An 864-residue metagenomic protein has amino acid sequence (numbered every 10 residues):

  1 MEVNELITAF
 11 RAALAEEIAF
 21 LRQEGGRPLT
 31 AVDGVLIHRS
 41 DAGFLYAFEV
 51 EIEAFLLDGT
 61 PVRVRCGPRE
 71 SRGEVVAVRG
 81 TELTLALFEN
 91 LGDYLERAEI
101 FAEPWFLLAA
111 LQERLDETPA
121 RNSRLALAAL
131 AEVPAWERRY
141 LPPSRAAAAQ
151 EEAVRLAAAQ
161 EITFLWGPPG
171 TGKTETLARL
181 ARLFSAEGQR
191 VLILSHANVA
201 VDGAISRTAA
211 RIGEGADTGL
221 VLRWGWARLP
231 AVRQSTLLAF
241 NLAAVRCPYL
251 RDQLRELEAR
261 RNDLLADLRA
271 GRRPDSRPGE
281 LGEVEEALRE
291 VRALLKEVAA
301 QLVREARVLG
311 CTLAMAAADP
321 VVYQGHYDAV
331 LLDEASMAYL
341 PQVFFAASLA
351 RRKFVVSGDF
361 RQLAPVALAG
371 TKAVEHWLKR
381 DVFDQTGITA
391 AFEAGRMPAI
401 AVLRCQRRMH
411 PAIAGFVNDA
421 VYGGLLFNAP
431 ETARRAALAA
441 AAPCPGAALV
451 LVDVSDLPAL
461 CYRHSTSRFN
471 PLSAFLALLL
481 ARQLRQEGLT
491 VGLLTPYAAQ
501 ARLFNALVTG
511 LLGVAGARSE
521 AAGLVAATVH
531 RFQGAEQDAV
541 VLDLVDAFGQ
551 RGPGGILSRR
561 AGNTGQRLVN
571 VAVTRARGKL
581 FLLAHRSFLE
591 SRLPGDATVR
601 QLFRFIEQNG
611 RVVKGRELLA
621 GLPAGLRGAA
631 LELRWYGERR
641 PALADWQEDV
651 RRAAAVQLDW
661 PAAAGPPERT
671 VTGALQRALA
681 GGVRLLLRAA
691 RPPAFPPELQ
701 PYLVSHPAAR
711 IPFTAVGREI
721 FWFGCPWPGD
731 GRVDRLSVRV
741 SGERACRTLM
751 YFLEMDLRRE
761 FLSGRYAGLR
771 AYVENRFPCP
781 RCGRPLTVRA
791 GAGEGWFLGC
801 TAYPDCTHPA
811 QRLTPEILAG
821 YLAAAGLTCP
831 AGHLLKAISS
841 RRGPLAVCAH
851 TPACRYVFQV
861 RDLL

Functional and structural regions predicted by a protein language model:
E2-A9, A15, Q23, T30 (+6 more regions): Pre-ATPase regulatory/linker segments immediately N-terminal to the P-loop/RecA-like helicase/translocase core
E49-L56, A300, R531, P712 (+1 more regions): Short, surface-exposed secondary-structure edge patches
G67-S71, V545-D546, W727-P728: Short, charged beta-turn/beta-strand-edge "cap" motif at the junction between a beta-strand and an adjacent loop
P68, V75, R79, E89 (+5 more regions): ASCE P-loop NTPase helicase motor core
S185, A209, A481, R485 (+1 more regions): Gly/Ala-rich phosphate-binding loop of Rossmann-like dinucleotide-binding domains, activating on the conserved
L242-R289: Coupling/switch/interface segments within P-loop NTPase motor domains and analogous charged loops in nucleic-acid
A314-L332, S336-P641, D645-E648, A674 (+2 more regions): Conserved helicase motor core of SF1/SF2 NTP-dependent helicases
L618-E794, L798-L864: PLD/PLD-like phosphodiesterase catalytic module centered on the HKD motif
